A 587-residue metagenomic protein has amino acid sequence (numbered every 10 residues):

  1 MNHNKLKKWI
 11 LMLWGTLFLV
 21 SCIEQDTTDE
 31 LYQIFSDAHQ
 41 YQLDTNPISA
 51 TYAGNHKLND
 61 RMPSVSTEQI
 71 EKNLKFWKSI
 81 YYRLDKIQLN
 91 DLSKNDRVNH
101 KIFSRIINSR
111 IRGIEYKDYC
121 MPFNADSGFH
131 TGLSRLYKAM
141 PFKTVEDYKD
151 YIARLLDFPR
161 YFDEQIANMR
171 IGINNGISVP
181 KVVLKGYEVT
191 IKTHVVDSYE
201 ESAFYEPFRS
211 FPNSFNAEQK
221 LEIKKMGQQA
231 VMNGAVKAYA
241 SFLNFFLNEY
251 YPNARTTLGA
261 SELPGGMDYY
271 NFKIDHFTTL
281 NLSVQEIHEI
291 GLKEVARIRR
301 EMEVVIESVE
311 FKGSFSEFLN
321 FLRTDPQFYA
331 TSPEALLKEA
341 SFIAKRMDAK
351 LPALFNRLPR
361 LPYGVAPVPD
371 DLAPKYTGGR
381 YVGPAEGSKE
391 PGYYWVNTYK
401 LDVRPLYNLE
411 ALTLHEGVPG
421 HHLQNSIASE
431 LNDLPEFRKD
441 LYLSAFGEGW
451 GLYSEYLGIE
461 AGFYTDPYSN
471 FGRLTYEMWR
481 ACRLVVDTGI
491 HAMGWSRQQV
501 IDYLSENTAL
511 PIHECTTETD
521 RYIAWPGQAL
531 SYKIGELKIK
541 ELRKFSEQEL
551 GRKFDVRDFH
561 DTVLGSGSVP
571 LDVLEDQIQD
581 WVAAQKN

Functional and structural regions predicted by a protein language model:
M1-N2, I23: N-terminal hydrophobic targeting signals that begin at the initiator methionine
N2-I10: Bacterial N-terminal signal peptides that target proteins for export
W9-M12, A139: General helical structural elements
L11-V20: Bacterial N-terminal signal peptides
C22-N587: N-terminal maturation segment of proteins
